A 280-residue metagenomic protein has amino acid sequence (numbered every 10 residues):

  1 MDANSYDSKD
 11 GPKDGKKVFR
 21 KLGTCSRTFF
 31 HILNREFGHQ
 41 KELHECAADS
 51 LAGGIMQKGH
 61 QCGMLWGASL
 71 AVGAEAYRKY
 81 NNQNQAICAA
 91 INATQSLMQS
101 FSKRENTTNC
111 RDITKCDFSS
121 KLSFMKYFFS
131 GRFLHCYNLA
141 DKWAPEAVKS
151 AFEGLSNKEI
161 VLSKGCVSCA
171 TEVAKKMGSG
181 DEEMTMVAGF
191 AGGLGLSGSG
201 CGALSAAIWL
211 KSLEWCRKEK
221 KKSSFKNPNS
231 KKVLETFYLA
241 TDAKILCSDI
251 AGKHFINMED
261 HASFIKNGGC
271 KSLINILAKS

Functional and structural regions predicted by a protein language model:
N4-T28, I32-H39, V161-M177: Short, conserved "active-site rim" segments that organize catalytic pockets and cofactor/ligand binding
D7-G11, H39-M56, K175-G195: Short, hydrophobic/aliphatic alpha-helical segments
P12-R20, S50-H60, N84, F128-R132 (+4 more regions): A short glycine/serine-rich beta->alpha loop
S26-H31, E45-D49, V167, T171 (+2 more regions): Short amphipathic alpha-helical segments
H31-R35, A71-V72, I87-M177, A207-K211 (+1 more regions): Amphipathic alpha-helical interface segments
F37-C46, A74-A90, S179-T185, K211-N229: Phosphate-handling active-site elements
H44, K58-L65, S199-A203: Active-site nucleophile and cofactor-binding loops and adjacent substrate-binding regions of central metabolic enzymes
M64-G73, A203-W215: Short, small-residue alpha-helix embedded
